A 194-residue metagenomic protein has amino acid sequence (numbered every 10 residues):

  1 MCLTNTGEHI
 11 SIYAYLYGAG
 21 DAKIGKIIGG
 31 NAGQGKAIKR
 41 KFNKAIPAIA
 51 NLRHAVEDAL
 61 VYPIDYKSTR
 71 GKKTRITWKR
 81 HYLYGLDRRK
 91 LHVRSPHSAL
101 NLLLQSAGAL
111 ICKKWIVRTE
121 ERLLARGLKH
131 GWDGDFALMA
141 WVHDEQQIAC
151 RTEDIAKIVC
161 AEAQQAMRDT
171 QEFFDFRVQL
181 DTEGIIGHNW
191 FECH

Functional and structural regions predicted by a protein language model:
M1-H194: Conserved catalytic core of nucleotide polymerization and phosphodiester-bond processing enzymes
